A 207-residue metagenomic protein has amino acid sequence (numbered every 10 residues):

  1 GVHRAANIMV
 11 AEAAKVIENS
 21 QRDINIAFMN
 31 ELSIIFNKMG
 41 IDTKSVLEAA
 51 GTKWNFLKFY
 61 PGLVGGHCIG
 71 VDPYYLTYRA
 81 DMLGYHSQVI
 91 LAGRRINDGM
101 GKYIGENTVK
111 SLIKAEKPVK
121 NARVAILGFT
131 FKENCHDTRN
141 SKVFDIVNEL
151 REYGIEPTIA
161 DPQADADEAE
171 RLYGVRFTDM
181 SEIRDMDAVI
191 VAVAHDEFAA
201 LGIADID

Functional and structural regions predicted by a protein language model:
G1-D207: Structural/interface elements that position substrates and couple domains in central-metabolism enzymes
